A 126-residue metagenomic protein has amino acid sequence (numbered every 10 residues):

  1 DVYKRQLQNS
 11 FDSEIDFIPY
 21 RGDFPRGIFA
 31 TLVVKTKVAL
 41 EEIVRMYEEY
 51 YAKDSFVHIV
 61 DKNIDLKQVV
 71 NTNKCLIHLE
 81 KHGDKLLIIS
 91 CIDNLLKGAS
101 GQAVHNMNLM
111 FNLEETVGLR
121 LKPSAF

Functional and structural regions predicted by a protein language model:
D1-Y3: Short, small-residue-biased leader/transition segments that mark boundaries at the very start of proteins
S10-Y20, V70-C75: Short amphipathic beta-strand starts and helix->beta connectors
S13, I28-A30: Structural beta-strand/beta-sheet cores of well-ordered domains, especially the beta-sheet scaffolds that support
I15-D23, I59-I64: Conserved small-domain helix->loop->beta segment predominantly found in fold-type I
P19-P25, V34-V38: Glycine-rich beta-alpha junction loops
A30-F126: C-terminal active-site/capping subdomain that shapes the small-molecule cofactor and substrate pocket of enzyme
